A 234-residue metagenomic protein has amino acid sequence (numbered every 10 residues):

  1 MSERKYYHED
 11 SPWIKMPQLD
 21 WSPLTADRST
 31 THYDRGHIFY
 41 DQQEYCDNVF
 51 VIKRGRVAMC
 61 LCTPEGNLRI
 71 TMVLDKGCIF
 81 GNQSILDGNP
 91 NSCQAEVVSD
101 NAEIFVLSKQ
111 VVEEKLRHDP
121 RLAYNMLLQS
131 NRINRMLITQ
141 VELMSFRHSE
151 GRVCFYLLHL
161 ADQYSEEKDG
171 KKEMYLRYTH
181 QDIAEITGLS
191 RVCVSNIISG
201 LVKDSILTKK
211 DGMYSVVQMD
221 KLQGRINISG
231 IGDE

Functional and structural regions predicted by a protein language model:
M1-I38, I79-F80, S84-L86: Cyclic nucleotide-binding regulatory module and flanking cytosolic helices
P12, H37-D100: Cyclic nucleotide-binding regulatory domains
W21, M72-N131, R135: Cyclic-nucleotide recognition modules
T31, F50, M72, F105 (+3 more regions): Residues that recognize and position ribonucleotide moieties
C60, N82-Q83, E114-K115, Y156 (+1 more regions): Residues that scaffold the ATP/ADP-binding catalytic core of kinase and kinase-like folds
R121-G188: Polybasic "coupling" helices that flank or enter modular domains
D162-E234: Phosphate-/nucleic-acid-contacting segments
